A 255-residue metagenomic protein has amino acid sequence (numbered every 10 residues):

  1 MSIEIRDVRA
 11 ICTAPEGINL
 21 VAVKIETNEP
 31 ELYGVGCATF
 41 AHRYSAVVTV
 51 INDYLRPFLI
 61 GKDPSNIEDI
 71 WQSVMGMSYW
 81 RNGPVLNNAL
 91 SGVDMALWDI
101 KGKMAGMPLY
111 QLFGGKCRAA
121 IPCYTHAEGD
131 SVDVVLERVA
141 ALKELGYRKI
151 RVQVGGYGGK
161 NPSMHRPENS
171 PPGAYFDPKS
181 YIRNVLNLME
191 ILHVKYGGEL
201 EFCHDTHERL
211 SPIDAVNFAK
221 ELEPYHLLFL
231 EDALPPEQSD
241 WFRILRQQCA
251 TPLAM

Functional and structural regions predicted by a protein language model:
M1-E16, K103, M107-A119: N-terminal amphipathic alpha-helix/helix-capping segment at the start of soluble metabolic enzymes
M1-F40: Structured beta-strand/loop patches that form or line metal/cofactor-binding pockets in enzymes
I5, E31, L55, V93 (+4 more regions): Conserved, mostly hydrophobic/aromatic
L32-M104: Metal- or metallocofactor-binding catalytic centers and their adjacent structured scaffolds across diverse enzyme
A96-A105, L136, A140-E144: Alpha-helical scaffold segments that flank or form the walls of functional sites
D99, Q111, G115, E190 (+1 more regions): Active-site phosphate/pyrophosphate- and oxyanion-stabilizing loops and adjacent acidic/basic residues in soluble
A120-C249: Metal-dependent enolase-superfamily TIM-barrel catalytic cores that perform enediolate-based chemistry
C249-M255: Ligand/cofactor pocket segment of small-molecule handling proteins
